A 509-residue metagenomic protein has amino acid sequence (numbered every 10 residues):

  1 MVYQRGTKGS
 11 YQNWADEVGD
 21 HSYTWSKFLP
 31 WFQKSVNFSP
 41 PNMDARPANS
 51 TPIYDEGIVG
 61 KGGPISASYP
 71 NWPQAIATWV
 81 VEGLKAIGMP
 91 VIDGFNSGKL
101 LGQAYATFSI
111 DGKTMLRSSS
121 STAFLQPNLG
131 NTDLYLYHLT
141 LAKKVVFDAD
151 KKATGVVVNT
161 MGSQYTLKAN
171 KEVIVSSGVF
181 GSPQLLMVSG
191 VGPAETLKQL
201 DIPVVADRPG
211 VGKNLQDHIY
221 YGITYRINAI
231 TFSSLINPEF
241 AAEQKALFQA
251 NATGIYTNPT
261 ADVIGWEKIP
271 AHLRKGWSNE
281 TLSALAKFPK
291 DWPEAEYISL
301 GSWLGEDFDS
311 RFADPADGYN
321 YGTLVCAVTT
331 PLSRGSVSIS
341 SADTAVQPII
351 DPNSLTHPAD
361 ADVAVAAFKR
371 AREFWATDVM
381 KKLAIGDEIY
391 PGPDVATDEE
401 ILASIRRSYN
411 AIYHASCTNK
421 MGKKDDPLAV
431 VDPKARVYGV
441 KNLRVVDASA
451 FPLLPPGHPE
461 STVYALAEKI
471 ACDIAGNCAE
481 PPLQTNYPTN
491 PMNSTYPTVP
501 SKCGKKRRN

Functional and structural regions predicted by a protein language model:
M1-N509: Structural core of flavin- and non-heme-iron oxidoreductases, emphasizing the beta-strand/alpha-helix scaffold
